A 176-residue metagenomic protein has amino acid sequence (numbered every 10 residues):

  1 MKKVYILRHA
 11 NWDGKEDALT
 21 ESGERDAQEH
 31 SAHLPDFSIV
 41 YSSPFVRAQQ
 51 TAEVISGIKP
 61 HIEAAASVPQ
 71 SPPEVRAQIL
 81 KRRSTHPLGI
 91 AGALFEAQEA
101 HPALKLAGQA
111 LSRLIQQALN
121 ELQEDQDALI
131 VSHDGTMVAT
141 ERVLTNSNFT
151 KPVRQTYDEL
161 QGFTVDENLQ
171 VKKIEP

Functional and structural regions predicted by a protein language model:
K2-A65, P69-Q70, E96-L104, N148 (+1 more regions): Active-site-proximal alpha-helix that buttresses catalytic centers in soluble enzyme cores
K2-L7, Y41, L122-T136: Beta-strand elements within well-structured catalytic alpha/beta cores of enzymes that handle phosphate/sulfate esters
Q28-A32, S112-N120: Generic structural signal for well-ordered alpha-helical scaffold segments
A48-Q49, T136-V138: Short, active-site-adjacent cap segments at secondary-structure transitions
H61, S67-P87, N120, E124-Q126 (+1 more regions): Acidic, low-complexity terminal tails and accessory targeting/binding regions of phosphate-metabolizing enzymes
P72-V75, A103-L114: Short N-terminal helix-initiation segments at or just after the protein's N-terminus
T85-Q109: Short glycine/proline- and acidic residue-enriched helix-loop micro-motifs that form flexible lids or anion-recognition
A110-I115, T136-M137, Q161: Internal, well-ordered alpha-helical segments in soluble enzyme and binding-protein domains
